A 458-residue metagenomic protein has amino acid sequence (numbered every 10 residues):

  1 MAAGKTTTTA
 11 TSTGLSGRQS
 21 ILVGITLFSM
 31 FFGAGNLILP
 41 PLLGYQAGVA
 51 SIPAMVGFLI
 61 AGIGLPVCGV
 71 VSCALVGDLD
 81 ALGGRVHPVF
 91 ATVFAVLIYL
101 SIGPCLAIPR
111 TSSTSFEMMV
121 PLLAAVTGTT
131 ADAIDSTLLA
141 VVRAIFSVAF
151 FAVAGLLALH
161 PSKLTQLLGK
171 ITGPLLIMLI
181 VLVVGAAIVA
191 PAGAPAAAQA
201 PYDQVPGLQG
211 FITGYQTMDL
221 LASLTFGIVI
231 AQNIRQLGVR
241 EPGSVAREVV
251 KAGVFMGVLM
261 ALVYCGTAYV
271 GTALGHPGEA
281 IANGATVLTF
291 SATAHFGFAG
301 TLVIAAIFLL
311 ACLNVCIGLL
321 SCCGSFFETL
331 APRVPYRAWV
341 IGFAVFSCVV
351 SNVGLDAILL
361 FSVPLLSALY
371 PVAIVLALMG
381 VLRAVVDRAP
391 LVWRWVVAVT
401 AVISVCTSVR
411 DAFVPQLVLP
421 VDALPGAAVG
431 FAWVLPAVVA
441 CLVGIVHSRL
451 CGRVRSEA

Functional and structural regions predicted by a protein language model:
L22-F32, G185-G193, Y202-T267, G300-C312 (+2 more regions): Hydrophobic, membrane-embedded alpha-helices of multi-pass small-molecule transporters
G64, C68, L175-A187, A222 (+3 more regions): Selective recognition of specific alpha-helical transmembrane segments in multi-pass small-molecule
A74-A81, F150-T172, Q236-V239, C348-F361 (+1 more regions): Membrane-water interface regions at transmembrane-helix termini and the short interhelical loops of multi-pass membrane
D80-H87, V263-L313, L320, T329 (+1 more regions): TM-loop-TM module centered on a large, flexible mid-protein loop between adjacent transmembrane helices in multi-pass
P104, I108, I177-D203, L220-L221 (+3 more regions): Hydrophobic alpha-helical segments and their helix-loop junctions in multi-pass secondary transporters
L157-A187, S362-I374, W393-A401: Membrane-interface loop-to-helix entry segments
H160-I171, G207-G210, I230-L259, P277-L288 (+2 more regions): Hydrophobic, small-residue-rich membrane helices and short re-entrant helix-turn-helix hairpins that build
A377-L442, L450-A458: C-terminal membrane-solvent junction of multi-pass transporters and transport-like membrane proteins
